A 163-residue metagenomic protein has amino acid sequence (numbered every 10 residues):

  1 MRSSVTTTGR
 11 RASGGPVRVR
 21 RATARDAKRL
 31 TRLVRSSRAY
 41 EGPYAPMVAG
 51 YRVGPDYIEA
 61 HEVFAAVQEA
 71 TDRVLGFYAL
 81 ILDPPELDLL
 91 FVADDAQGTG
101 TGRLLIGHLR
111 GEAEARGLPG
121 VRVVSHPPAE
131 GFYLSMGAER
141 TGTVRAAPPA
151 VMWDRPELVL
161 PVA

Functional and structural regions predicted by a protein language model:
M1-R25, L158, V162-A163: Conserved N-terminal entry element of GNAT/NAT acetyltransferase domains
R21-L89, A93-D95, I106-H108, E112: Acetyl-CoA-dependent GNAT
V48, P127-P128, A147: Conserved beta-strand edge residues that scaffold enzyme active sites
A113-H126: Conserved GNAT acetyl-CoA-binding A-motif
R122-V124, E139-E157: Conserved catalytic-core motifs of GNAT/GCN5-like acyltransferases
Y133: Conserved active-site tyrosine of GNAT-family acetyltransferases
